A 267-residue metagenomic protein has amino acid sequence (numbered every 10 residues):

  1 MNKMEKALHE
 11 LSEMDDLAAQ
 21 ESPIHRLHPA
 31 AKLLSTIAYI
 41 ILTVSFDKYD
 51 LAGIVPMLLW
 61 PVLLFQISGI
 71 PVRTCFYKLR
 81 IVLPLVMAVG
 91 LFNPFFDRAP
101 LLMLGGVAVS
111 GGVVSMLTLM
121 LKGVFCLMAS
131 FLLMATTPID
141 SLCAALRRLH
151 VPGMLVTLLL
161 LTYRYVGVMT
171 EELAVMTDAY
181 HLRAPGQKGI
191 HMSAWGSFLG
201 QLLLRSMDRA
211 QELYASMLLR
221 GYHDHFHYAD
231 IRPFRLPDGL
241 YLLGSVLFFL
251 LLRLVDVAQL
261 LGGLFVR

Functional and structural regions predicted by a protein language model:
M1-L51, P56-Q66, E171-R267: Transmembrane alpha-helix interface motif
E21, H25, G69-T74, M103 (+4 more regions): Membrane-helix interfacial "entry" motifs
D47, S68-G69, F96-D97, P138 (+1 more regions): Short helix-capping/hinge motifs at transmembrane helix termini and TM-loop junctions
D50, P71-V72, P152-M154: Membrane-helix interface segments
G53, P71-L79: Interfacial helix-loop-helix linkers and transmembrane-helix boundary segments in multi-pass membrane proteins
K78-P185: Juxtamembrane/interface alpha-helical elements of multi-pass membrane proteins
